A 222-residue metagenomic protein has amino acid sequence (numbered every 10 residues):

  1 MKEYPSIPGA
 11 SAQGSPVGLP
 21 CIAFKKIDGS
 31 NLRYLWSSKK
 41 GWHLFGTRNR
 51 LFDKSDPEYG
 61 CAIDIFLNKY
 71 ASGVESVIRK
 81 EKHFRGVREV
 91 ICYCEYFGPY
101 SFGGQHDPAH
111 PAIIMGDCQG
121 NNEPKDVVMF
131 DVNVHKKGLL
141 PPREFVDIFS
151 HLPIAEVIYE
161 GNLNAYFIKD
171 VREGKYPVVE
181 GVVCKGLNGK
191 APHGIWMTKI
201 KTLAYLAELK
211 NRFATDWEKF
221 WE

Functional and structural regions predicted by a protein language model:
M1-E222: Core nucleotide-handling region used for phosphoryl-transfer chemistry
